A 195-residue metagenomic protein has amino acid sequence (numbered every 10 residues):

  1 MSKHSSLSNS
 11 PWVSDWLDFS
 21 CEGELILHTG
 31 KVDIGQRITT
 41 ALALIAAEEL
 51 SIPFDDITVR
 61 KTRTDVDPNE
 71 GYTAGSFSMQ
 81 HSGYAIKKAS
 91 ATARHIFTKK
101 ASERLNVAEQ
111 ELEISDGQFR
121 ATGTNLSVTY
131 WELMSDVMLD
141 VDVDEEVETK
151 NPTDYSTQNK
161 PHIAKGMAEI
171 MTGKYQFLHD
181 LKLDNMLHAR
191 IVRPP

Functional and structural regions predicted by a protein language model:
M1-P195: Cofactor-binding beta-sheet edge motifs in enzyme active sites
